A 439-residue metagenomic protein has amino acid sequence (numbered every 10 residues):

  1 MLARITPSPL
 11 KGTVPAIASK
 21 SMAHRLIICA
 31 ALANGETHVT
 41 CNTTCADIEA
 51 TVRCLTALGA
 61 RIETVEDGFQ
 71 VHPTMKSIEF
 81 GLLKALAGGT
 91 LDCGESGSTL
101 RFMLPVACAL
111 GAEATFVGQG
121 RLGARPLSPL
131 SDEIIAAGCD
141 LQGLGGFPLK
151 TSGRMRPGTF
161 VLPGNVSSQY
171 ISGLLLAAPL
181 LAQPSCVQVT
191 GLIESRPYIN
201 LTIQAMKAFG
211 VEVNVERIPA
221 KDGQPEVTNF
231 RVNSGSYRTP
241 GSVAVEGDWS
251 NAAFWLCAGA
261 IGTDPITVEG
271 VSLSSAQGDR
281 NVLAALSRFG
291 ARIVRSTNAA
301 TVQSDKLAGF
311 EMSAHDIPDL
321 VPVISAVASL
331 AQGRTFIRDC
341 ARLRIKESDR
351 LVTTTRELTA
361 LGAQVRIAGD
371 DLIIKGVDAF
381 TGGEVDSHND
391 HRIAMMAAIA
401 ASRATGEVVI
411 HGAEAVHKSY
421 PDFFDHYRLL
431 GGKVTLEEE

Functional and structural regions predicted by a protein language model:
M1-E439: Short, structured segments at the rim of ligand-binding sites
